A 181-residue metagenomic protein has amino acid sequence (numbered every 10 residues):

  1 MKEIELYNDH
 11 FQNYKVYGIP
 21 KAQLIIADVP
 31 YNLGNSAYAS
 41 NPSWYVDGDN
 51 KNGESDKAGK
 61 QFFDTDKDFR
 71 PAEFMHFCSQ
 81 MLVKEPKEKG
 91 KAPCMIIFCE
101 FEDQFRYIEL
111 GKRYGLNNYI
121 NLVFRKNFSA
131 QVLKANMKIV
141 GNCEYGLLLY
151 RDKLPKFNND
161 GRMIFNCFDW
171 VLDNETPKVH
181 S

Functional and structural regions predicted by a protein language model:
K2-S181: Core catalytic lobe of class I
